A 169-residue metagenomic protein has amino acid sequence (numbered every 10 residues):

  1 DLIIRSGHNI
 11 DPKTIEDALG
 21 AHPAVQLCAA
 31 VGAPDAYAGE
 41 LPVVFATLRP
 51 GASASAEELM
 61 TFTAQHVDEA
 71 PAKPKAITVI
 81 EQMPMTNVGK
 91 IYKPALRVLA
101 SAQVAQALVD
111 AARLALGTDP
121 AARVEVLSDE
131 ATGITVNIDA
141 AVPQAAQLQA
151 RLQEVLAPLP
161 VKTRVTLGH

Functional and structural regions predicted by a protein language model:
I3, L27-D35, V43-T47, E57-H169: Conserved C-terminal "lid"/linker of ANL adenylate-forming enzymes
I10-I15: ATP-dependent adenylate-forming carboxylate-activation enzymes
L19-C28: Short acidic amphipathic segments
E40: Glycine/proline-rich active-site loop of Rossmann-fold NAD(P)-dependent oxidoreductases
P50-A52: Catalytic strand-loop-helix junctions within cyclic-nucleotide turnover domains
